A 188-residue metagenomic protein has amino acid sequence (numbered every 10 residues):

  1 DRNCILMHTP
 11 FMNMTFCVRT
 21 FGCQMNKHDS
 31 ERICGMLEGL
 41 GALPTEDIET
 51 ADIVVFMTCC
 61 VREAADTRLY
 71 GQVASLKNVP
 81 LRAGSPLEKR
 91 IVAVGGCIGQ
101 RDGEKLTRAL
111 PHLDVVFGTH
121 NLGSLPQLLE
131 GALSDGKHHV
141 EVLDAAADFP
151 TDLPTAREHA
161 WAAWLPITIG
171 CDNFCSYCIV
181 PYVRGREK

Functional and structural regions predicted by a protein language model:
H8-K188: Proteins enriched for Cys/Gly/acidic motifs involved in redox and nucleic-acid/cofactor modification
